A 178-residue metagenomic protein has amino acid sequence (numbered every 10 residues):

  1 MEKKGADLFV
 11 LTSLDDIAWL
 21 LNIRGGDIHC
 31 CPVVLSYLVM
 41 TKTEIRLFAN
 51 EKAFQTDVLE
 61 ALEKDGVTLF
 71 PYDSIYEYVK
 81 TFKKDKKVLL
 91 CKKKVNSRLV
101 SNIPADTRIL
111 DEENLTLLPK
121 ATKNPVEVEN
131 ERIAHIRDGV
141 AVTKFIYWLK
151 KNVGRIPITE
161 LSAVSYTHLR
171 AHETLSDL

Functional and structural regions predicted by a protein language model:
M1-Y166: A composition/biophysics-driven feature that prefers long, compositionally simple stretches
T167-T174: Conserved small/polar residues in nucleotide/adenosyl-binding loops
